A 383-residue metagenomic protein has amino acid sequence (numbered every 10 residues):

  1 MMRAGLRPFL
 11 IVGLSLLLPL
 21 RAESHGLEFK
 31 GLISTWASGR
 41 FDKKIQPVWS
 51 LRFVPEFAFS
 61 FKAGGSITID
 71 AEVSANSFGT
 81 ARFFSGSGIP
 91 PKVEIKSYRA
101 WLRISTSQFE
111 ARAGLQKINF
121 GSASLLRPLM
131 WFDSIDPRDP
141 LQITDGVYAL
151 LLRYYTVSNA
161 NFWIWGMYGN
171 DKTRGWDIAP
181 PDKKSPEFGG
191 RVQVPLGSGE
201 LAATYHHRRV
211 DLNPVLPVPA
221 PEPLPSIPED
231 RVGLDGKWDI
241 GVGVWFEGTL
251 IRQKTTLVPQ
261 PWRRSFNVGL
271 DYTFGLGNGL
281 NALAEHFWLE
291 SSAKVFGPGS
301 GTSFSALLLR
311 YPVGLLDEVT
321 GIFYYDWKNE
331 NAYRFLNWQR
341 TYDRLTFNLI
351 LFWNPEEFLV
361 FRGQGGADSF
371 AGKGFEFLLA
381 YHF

Functional and structural regions predicted by a protein language model:
H25, S60-S66, T106-F109, I118 (+7 more regions): Outer-membrane beta-barrel channels and translocator barrels
L32-K43, A75-S77, D133-P137, F162-G169 (+6 more regions): Transmembrane beta-strand segments that form the barrel wall of outer-membrane beta-barrel proteins
K43-P47, Q142-T144, P180-S185, R208-R209 (+6 more regions): Solvent-exposed loop/turn segments connecting transmembrane beta-strands in outer-membrane beta-barrel proteins
I45-F53, V93-Y98, S105, T144-Y148 (+8 more regions): Residues that define the transmembrane beta-barrel architecture of outer-membrane proteins
F53-F61, R99-I104, L150-Y154, G190-V194 (+7 more regions): Residues on the lipid-exposed face of transmembrane beta-strands in outer-membrane beta-barrel proteins
S60-M167, V194, E356: Outer membrane beta-barrel
S198, K237-D326: Detector for outer-membrane/organellar transmembrane beta-barrel domains, recognizing the amphipathic beta-strand
L345-T346, L351-W353, S369-F383: Outer-membrane beta-barrel "beta-signal"
